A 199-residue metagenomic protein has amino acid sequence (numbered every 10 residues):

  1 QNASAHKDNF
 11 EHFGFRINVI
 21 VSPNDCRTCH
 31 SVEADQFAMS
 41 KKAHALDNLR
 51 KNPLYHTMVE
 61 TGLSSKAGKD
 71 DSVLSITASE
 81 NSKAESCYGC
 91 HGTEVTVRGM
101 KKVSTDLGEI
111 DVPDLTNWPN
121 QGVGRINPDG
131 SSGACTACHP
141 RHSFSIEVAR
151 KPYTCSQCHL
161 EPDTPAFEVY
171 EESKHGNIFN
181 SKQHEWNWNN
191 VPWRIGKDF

Functional and structural regions predicted by a protein language model:
Q1-F199: Short sequence/structural segments immediately N-terminal
